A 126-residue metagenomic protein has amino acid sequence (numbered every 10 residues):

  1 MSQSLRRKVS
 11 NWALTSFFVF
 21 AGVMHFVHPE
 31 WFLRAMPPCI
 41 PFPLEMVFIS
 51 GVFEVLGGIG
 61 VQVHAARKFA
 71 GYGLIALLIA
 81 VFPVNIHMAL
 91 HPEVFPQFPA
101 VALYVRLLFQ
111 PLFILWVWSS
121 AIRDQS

Functional and structural regions predicted by a protein language model:
M1-S126: Membrane-interface extramembranous regions
